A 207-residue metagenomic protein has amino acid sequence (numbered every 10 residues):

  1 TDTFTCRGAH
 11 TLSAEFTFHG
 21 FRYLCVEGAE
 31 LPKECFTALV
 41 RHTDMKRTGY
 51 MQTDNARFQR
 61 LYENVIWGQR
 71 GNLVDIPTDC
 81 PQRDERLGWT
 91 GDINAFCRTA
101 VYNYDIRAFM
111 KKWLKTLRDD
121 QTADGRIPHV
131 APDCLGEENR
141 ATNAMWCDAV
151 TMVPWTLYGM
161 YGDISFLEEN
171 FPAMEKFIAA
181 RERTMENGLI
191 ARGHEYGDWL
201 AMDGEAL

Functional and structural regions predicted by a protein language model:
T1-R83, G91, A108-W113, P128-L135 (+4 more regions): Extracellular/oxidizing-compartment recognition motifs
A14, M51-N55, R86, T99-Y104 (+2 more regions): Hydrophobic alpha-helical scaffolding
G71-D75, D119, A123-R126, T156 (+2 more regions): Conserved helix-loop functional segments at active or binding sites
D84-N94, D105, A141-M152, E169: Aromatic- and histidine-enriched alpha-helix N-cap/loop-to-helix transition segments that scaffold the rims
D92-D120, P154-L167: Alpha-helical support elements that line or immediately flank enzyme active sites and cofactor-binding pockets
A95, T116, A173-T184: Alpha-helical scaffold segments in carbohydrate-active enzymes
F96, P132-W146, L207: Carbohydrate-active catalytic/glycan-binding domains of CAZyme proteins, especially the secreted or lumenal ectodomains
I127, W146-L157, F166, N170 (+1 more regions): Extended, hydrophobic alpha-helical segments in both membrane/secreted and soluble proteins
